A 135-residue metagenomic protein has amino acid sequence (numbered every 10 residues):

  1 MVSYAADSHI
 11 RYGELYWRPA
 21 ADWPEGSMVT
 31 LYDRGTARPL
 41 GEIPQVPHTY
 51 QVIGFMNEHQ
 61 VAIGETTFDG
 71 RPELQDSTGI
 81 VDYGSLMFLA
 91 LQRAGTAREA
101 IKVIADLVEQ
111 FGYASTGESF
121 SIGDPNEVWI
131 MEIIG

Functional and structural regions predicted by a protein language model:
M1-D82, V103-G135: A contiguous strand-loop segment
Q75-S77, S85-A94: Second-shell loop/turn segments in exported
L91, A97, S115: Cysteine-dependent hydrolase recognition
